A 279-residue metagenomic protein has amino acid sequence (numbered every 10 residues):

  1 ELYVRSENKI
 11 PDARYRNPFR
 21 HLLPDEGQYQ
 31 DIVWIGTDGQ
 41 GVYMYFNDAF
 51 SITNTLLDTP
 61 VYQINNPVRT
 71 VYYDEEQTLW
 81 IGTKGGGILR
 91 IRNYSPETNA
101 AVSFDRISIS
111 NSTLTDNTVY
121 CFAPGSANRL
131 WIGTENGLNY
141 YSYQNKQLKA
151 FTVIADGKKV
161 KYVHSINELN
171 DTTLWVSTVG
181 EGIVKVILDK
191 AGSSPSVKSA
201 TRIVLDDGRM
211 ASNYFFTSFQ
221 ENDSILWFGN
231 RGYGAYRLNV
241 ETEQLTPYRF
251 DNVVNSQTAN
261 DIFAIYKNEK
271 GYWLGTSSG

Functional and structural regions predicted by a protein language model:
E1-G279: Carboxylate-rich, polar loop motifs that coordinate divalent cations or form catalytic acidic clusters
